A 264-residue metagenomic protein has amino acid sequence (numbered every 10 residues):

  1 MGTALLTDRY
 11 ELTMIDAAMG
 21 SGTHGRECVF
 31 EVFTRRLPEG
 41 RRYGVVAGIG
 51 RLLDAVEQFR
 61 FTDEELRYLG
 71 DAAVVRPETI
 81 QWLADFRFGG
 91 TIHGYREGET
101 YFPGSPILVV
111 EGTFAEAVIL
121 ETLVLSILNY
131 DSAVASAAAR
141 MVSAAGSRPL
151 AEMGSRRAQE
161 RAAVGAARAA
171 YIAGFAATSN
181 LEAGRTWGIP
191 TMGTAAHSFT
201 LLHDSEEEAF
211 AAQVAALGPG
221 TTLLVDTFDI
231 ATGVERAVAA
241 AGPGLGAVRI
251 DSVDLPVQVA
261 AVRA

Functional and structural regions predicted by a protein language model:
M1-A216: Ordered alpha/beta subdomains of enzyme catalytic regions
S198-A264: Glycine-rich phosphate/ribose-binding loops and adjacent secondary-structure elements that form binding surfaces
